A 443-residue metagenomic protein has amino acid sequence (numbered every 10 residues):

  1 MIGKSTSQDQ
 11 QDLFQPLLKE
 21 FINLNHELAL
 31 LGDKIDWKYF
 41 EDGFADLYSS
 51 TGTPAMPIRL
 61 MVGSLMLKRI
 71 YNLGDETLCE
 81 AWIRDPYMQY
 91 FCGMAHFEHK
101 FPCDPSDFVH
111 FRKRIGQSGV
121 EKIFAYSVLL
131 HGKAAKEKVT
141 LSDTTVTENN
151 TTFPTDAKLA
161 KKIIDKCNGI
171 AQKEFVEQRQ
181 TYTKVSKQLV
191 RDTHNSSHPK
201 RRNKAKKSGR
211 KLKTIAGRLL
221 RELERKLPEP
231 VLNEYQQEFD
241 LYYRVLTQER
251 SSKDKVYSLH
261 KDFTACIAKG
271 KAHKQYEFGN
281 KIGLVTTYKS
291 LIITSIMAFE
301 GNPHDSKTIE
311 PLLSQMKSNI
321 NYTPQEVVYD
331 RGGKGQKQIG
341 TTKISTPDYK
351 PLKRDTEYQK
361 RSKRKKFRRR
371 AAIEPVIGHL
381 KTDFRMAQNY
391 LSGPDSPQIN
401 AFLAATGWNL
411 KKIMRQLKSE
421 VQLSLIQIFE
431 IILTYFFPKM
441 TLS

Functional and structural regions predicted by a protein language model:
M1-I35, R415-S443: Charged, often Cys/His-bearing segments associated with DNA-binding zinc-finger transcription factors
H26, S64, L78-C79, D104-F108 (+7 more regions): Short, conserved catalytic/metal-binding motifs centered on acidic residues
E27-M66, I70: Basic, short loop/linker segments at the boundary and entry of helix-turn-helix/winged-helix-like folds
L28-G32, D36, E137, L141-T147 (+2 more regions): Short amphipathic alpha-helical "interface-anchor" segments enriched in bulky aromatics
A95-F263: Active-site- or DNA-interface-adjacent structural scaffold in DNA-acting proteins
S258-Q275: Flexible, glycine/threonine-enriched loop-and-boundary segments that flank and lead into catalytic domains of large
K271-N319: Electropositive, glycine- and tryptophan-enriched low-complexity nucleic-acid-binding patches
Q325-D395: Helix-centered, glycine/charged polyanion-binding patches within enzymatic domains that contact phosphate-containing
